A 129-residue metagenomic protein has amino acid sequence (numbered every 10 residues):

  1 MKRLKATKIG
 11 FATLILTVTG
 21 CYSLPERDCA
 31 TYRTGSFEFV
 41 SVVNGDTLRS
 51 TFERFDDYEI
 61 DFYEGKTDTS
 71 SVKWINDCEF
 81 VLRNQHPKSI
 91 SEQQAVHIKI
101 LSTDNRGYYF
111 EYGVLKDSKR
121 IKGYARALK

Functional and structural regions predicted by a protein language model:
K2-F11: Bacterial N-terminal signal peptides that target proteins for export
V18-G20: C-terminal motif of bacterial Sec signal peptides marking the signal peptidase cleavage site
Y22-L24: Bacterial signal peptide processing site
D28-G45: Tryptophan-anchored aromatic micro-motifs
T47-I75: N-terminal glycine/threonine-rich, aromatic-flanked beta-hairpin/loop signature
D61, Y109-I121: Short, exposed beta-strand-loop hairpins at the edges of beta-sheets in extracellular/periplasmic proteins
S71-E79, I100-G107, K129: A short, structured loop/turn motif at beta-sheet edges
L82-N105: An anionic, turn-rich surface loop/hairpin at beta-sheet edges that serves as a generic interaction/coordination patch
